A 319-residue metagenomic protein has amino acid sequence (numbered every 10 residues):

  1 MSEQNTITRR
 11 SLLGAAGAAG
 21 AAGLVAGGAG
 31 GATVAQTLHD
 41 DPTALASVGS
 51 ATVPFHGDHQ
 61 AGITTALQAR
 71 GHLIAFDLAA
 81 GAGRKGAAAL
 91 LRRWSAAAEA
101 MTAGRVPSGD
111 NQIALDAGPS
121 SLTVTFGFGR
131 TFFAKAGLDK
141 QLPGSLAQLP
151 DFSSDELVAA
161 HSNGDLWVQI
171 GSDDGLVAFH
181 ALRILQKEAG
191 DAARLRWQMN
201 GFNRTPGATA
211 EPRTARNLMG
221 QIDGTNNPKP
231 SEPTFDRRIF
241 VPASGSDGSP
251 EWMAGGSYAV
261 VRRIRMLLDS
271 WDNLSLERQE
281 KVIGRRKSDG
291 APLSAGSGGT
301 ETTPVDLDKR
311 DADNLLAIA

Functional and structural regions predicted by a protein language model:
M1-I7: N-terminal secretory signal peptides
S11-G30, D40-A319: Long, histidine/aromatic-enriched segments associated with O2/redox biology
